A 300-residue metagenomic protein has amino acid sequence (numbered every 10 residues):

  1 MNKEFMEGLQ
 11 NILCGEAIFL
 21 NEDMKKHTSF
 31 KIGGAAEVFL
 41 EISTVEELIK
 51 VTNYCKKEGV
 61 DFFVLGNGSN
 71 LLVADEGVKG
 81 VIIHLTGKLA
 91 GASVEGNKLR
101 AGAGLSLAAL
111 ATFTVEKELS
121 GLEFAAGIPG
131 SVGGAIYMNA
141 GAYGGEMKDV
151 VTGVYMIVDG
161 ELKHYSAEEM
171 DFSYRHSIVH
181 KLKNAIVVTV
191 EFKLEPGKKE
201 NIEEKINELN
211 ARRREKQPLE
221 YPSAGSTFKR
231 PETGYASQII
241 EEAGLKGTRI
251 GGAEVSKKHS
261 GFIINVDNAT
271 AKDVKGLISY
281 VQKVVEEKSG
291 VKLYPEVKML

Functional and structural regions predicted by a protein language model:
N2-V132: Anion-binding (especially nucleotide phosphate/pyrophosphate-binding) glycine-rich loop and adjoining beta-alpha core
E4, K25, S43-E46, L105 (+10 more regions): Conserved active-site and cofactor/substrate-binding residues in soluble primary-metabolism enzymes
F19-L20, I157-V284, K288-L300: Phosphate/pyrophosphate- and phosphate-bearing ligand-binding catalytic cores of soluble enzymes
G33-G34, L40-V45, L72-A90, Y137-A167 (+1 more regions): Structural signature of FAD isoalloxazine-binding scaffolds in flavoprotein oxidoreductases
A36, S69-V73, L105-L107, G133-Y137 (+4 more regions): Short, flexible micro-motifs
E58, L65-N67, V150, Y221-P222 (+1 more regions): Short, basic and Ser/Thr-rich N-terminal targeting/leader segments
L71, A111-T114, L122-A126, N139-E146 (+2 more regions): A generic local secondary-structure boundary/capping motif
T114, V132, I136-A140, Y155-V158 (+2 more regions): Short, well-ordered alpha-helical segments in soluble proteins
